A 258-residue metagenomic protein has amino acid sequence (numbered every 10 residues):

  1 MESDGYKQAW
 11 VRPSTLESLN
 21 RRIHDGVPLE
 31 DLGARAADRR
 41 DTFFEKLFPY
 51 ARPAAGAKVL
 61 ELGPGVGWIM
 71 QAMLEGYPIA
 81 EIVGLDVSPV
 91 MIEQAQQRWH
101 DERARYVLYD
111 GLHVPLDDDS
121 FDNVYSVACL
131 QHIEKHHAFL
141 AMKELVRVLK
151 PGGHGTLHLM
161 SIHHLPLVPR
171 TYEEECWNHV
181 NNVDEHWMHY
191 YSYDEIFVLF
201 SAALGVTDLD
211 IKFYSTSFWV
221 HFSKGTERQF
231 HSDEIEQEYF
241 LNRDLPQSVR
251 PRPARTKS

Functional and structural regions predicted by a protein language model:
M1-A55, L62, V66-R103, L108-H113 (+2 more regions): Class I (Rossmann-like) S-adenosyl-L-methionine-dependent methyltransferase catalytic domain, capturing the SAM-binding
G56, F121-D122: Local beta-strand N-terminus motif with an aromatic residue
V114-D118: Short amphipathic alpha-helix with an adjacent loop that forms part of the alpha/beta core around
Y125: A conserved beta-strand element that flanks and buttresses the S-adenosyl-L-methionine
A128-C129: Short catalytic micro-motifs in class I SAM-dependent methyltransferases
F139-P151: A short glycine-rich, Lys/Arg-flanked "PGG" loop and its adjoining helix->strand segment in the class I
